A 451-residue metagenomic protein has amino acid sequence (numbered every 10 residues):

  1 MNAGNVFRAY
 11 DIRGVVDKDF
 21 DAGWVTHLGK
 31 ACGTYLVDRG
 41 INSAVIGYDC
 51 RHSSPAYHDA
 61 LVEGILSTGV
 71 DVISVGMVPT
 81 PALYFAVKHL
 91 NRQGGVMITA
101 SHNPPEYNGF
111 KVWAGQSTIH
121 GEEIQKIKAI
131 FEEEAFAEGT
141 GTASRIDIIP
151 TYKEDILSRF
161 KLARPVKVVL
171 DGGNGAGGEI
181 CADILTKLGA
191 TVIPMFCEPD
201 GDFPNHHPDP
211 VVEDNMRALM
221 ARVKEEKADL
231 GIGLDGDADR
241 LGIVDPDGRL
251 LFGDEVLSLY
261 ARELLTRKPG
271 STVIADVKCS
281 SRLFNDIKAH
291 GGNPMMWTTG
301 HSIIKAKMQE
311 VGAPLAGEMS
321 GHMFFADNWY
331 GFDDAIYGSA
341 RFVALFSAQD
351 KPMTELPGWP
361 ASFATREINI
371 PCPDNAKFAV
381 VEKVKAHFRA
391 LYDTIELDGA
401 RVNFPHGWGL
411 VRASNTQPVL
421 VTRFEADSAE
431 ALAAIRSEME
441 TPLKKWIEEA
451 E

Functional and structural regions predicted by a protein language model:
M1-E63, S67-G69, R145-V168: An N-terminal, well-structured beta->alpha segment
S43-Y107, E154, I184-V244: N-terminal small/polar loop signature for handling phosphorylated ligands or for N-terminal nucleophile
V72-P81, L250-F252, A275-D276, W297-T298: Active-site nucleophile and cofactor-binding loops and adjacent substrate-binding regions of central metabolic enzymes
Q93-S101, P105, V223-D245, L250 (+2 more regions): Glycine-rich phosphate-binding loop
P105-E106, V112-G121, A129, E138 (+2 more regions): Replace "Mg2+/Mn2+-dependent" with "divalent metal-dependent
E106-E226: Gly/Ser/Thr-enriched, mixed-charge loops and adjacent short helices that form phosphate/oxyanion-binding elements
T266-R423, S428-E451: Phosphate-binding and adjacent anionic-ligand microenvironments
